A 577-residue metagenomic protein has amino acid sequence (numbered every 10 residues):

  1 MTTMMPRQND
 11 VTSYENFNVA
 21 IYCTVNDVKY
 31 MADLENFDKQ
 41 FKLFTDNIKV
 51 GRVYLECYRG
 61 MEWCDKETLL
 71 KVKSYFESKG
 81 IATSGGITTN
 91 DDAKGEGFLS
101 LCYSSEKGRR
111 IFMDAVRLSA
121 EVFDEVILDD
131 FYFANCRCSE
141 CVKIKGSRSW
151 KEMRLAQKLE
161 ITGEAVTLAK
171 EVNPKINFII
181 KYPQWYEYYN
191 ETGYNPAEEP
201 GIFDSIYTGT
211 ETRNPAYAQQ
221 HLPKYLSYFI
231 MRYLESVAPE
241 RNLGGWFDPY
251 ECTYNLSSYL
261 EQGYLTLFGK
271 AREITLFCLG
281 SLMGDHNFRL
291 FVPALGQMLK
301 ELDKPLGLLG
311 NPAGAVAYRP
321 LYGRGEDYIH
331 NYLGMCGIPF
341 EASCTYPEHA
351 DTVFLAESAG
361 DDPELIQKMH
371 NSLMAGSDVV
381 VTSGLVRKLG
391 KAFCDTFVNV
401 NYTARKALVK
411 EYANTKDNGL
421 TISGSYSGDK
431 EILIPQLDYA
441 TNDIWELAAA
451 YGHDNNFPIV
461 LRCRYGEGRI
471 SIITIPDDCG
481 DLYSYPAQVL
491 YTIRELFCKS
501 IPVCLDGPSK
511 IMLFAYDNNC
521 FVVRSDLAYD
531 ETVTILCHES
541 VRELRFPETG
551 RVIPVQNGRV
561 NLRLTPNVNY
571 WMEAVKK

Functional and structural regions predicted by a protein language model:
T2, R7-N9, K94-L99, D124 (+10 more regions): Hydrophobic targeting/anchoring helices
Y14-D38, E67-D124, D130, A134-C141 (+2 more regions): Active-site-adjacent "subsite" loops/lids of carbohydrate-active enzymes
Y22-D27, E56-R59, T88, D129-Y132 (+10 more regions): Structural motif
K29-N47, S105-S119, Y188-E199, S227 (+1 more regions): Short, acidic/polar
L34-K42, H330-D351, E357-G360: A short, well-structured beta->alpha microelement
N36-G60, L118-I127, I206, G263-E273 (+1 more regions): Catalytic domains of carbohydrate-active enzymes, especially glycoside hydrolases
Q40-N47, L69-G80, A120-E121, P196-G201 (+2 more regions): Acidic (Asp/Glu)-rich catalytic clusters
F340, C344, E357-K577: A conserved amphipathic helix/loop scaffold that creates a polar/acidic microenvironment used either to coordinate
